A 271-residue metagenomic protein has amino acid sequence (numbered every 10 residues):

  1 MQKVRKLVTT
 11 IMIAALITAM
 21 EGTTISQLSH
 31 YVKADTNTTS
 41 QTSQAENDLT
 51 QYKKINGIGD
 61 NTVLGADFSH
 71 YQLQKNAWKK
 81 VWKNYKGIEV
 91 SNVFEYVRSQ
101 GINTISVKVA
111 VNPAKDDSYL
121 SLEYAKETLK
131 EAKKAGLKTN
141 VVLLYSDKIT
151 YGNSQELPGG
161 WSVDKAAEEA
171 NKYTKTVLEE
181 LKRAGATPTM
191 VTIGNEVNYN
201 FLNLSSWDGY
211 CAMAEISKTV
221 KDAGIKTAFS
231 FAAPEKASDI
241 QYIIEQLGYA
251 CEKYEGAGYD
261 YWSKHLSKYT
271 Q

Functional and structural regions predicted by a protein language model:
Q2-Q27: Sec-dependent N-terminal signal peptides of Gram-positive bacterial secreted proteins and lipoproteins
E21-S40: Sec-dependent signal peptide cleavage junction
Q41-I102: N-terminal carbohydrate-binding accessory modules
I55-N61, N92-G101, E127-K138, E180-A186 (+1 more regions): Acidic (Asp/Glu)-rich catalytic clusters
T62-F68, I105-V107, T139-L143, T189-I193 (+2 more regions): Hydrophobic faces of well-ordered beta-strands that scaffold small-molecule active sites in alpha/beta enzyme cores
S69-Q74, T104, A110-K115, Y145-K148 (+3 more regions): Solvent-exposed loop/turn segments at secondary-structure junctions within structured extracellular/periplasmic domains
E89-Y151, S206-F229: Aromatic-lined substrate-binding rim segments of carbohydrate-active enzymes
S121-Y124, T150-Y254, S263-T270: Active-site cleft segment of glycoside hydrolase catalytic domains centered on the general acid/base Glu
